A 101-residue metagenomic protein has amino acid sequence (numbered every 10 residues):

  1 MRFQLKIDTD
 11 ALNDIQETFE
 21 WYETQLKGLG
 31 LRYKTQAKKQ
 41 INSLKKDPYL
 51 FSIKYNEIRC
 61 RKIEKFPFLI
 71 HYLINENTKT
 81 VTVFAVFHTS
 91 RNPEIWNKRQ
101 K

Functional and structural regions predicted by a protein language model:
M1-K34: Arg/Lys-rich, positively charged N-terminal/basic patches that mediate binding to nucleic acids
Q4, L69-H71, F84: Residues embedded in well-ordered beta-strands
L12, K38, T89-S90: Alpha-helix N-cap/helix-start and coil->helix boundary motif
D14, T18, Q40-S43, C60 (+1 more regions): Residue-level recognition of specific faces of alpha-helices
E20, K27, N42, K46-Y49 (+1 more regions): Generic structural signal for secondary-structure transition and capping sites
L31, S52-K54, I95: Short, hydrophobic secondary-structure boundary micro-motifs
K39, K46-T80: Basic/aromatic recognition patch in beta-strand/loop cores that engages polyanionic ligands
L73-K101: Enriched for short, Lys/Arg-rich terminal
